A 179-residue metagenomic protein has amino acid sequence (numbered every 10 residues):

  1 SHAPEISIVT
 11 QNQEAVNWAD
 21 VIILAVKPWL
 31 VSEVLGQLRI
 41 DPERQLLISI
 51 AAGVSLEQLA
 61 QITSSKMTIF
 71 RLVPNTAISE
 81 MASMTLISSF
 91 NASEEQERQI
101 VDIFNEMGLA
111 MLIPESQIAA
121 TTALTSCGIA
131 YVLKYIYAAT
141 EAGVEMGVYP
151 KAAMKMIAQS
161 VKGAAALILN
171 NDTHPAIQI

Functional and structural regions predicted by a protein language model:
S1-A3: NAD(P)-binding Rossmann-fold cofactor-contacting core
S7-N12, M111-I113: Short acidic-hydrophobic, aromatic-tinged amphipathic segments that line or gate anion-handling sites
Q11-I87: Rossmann-like NAD(P)(H) cofactor-binding subdomain of soluble oxidoreductases
N12-Q13, P150, T173: Residues at or immediately preceding the N-termini of alpha-helices
Q58-T68, M84-T121, Y131-N170: Internal alpha-helical scaffold of NAD(P)-dependent oxidoreductase catalytic cores
T125: Phosphate/pyrophosphate- and phosphate-bearing ligand-binding catalytic cores of soluble enzymes
L167-I179: C-terminal active-site/capping subdomain that shapes the small-molecule cofactor and substrate pocket of enzyme
